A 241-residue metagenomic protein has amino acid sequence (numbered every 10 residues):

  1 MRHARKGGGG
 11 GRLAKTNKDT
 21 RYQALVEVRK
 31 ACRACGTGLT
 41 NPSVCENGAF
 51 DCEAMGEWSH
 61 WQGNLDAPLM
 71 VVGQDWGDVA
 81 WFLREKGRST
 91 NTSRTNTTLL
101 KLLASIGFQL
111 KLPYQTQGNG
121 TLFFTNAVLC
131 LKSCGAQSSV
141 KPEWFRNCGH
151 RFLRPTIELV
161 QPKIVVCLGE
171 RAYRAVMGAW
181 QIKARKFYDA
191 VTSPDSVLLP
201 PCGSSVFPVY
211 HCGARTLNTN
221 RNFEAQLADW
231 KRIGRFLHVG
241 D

Functional and structural regions predicted by a protein language model:
G7-G10: Intrinsically disordered, glycine-rich low-complexity segments
T16-Y188, S196-L217, N222-V239: A polyanion-binding, active-site-adjacent surface
S193: Basic, amphipathic alpha-helical patches used to engage nucleic acids or provide basic targeting signals, exemplified
